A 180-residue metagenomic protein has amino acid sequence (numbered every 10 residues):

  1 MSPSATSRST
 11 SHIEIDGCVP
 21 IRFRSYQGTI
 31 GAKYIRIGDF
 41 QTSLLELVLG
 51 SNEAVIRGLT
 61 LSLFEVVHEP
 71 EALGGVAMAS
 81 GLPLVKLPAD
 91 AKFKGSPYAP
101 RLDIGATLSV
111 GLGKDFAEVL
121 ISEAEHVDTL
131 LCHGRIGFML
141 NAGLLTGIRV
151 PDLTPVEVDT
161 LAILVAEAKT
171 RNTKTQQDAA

Functional and structural regions predicted by a protein language model:
M1-Y34, G38-Q41, L45-V48, I56-A117 (+1 more regions): Intrinsic disorder/low-complexity detector
K33-I35, S122-A124, L131: Residue-level detector of functional hotspots within protein domains
L45-L49, A54-L59, I136-F138, L145-R149: Short, structured motif recognition centered on aromatic/hydrophobic residues
L61-S62, S122, V150-P151: Surface loops and adjacent helix of pleckstrin homology
A117, A124-H126: N-terminal intrinsically disordered, cationic/polar leader segments that include organellar targeting peptides
H126-V165: Mixed-charge, glycine-accented linear interaction segment located at domain edges/termini
